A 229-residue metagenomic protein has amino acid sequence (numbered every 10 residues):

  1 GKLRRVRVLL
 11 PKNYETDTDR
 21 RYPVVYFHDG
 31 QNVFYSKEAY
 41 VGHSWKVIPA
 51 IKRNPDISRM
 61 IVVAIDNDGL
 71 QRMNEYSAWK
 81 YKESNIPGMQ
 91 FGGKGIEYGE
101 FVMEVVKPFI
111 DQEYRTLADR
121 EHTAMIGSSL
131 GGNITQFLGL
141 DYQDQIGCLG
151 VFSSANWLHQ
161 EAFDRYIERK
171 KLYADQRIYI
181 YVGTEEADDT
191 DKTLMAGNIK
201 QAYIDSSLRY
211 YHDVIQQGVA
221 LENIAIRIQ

Functional and structural regions predicted by a protein language model:
G1-Q229: Non-catalytic cap/lid and distal C-terminal segments of serine-dependent acyl enzymes
